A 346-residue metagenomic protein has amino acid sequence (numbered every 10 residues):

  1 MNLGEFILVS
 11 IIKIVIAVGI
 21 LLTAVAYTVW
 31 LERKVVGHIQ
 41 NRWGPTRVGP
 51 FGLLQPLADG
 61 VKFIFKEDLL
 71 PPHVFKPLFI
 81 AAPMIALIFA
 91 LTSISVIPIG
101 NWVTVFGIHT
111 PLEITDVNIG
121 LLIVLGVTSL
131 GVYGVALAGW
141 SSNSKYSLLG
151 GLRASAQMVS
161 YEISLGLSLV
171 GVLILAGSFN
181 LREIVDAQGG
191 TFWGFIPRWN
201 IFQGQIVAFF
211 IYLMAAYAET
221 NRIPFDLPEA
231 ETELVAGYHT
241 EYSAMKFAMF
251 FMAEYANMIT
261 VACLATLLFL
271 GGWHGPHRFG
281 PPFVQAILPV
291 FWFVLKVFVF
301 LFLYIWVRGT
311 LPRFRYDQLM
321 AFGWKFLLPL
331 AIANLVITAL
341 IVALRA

Functional and structural regions predicted by a protein language model:
M1-A346: Selective transmembrane helix interface/packing segments
